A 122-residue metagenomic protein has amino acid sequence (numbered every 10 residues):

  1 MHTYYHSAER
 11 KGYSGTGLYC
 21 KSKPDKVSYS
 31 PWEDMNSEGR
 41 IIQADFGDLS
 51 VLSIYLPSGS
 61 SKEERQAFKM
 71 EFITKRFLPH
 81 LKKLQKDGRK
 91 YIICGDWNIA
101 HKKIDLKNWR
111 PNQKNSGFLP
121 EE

Functional and structural regions predicted by a protein language model:
M1-S61: Structured beta-strand-rich core segments of catalytic domains in phosphoester-bond hydrolases
H2, K75-E122: Metal-dependent phosphoesterases centered on the DNase I-like endonuclease/exonuclease/phosphatase
G12, C20-K21, K69, I73-F77 (+1 more regions): A structural signal for well-ordered alpha-helical scaffolds and beta->alpha junctions
W32, L56-T74, N108-N115: Surface-exposed cleft-lining segments at the edges of enzyme active sites
N36, Q43, E64-F72, R89 (+1 more regions): Short, well-structured alpha-helical patches and their helix-loop capping segments that border functional surfaces
S53, E63, M70, H80-K82 (+1 more regions): Active-site acidic/histidine proton-transfer and metal-coordination neighborhood in alpha/beta enzyme cores
